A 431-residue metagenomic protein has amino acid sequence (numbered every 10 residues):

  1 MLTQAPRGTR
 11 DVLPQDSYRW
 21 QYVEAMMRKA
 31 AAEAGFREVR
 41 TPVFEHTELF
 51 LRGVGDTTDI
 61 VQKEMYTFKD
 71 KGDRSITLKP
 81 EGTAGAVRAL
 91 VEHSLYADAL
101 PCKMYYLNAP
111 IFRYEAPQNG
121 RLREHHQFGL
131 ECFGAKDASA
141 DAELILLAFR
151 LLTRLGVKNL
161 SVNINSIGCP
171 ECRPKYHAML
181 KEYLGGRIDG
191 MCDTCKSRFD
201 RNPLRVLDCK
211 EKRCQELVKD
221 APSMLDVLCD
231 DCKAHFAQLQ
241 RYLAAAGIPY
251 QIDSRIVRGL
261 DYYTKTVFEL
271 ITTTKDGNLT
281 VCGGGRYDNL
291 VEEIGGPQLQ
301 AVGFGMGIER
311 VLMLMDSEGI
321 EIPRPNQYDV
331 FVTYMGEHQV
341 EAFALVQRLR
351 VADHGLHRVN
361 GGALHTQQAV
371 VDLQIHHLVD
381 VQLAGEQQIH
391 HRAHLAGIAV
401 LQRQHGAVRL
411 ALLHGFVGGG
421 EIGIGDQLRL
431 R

Functional and structural regions predicted by a protein language model:
M1-D353, R358: TRNA-recognition modules of translation machinery and tRNA-sensing kinases, especially anticodon-binding
V351-R431: Intrinsically disordered, low-complexity segments enriched in glycine and mixed charged residues
